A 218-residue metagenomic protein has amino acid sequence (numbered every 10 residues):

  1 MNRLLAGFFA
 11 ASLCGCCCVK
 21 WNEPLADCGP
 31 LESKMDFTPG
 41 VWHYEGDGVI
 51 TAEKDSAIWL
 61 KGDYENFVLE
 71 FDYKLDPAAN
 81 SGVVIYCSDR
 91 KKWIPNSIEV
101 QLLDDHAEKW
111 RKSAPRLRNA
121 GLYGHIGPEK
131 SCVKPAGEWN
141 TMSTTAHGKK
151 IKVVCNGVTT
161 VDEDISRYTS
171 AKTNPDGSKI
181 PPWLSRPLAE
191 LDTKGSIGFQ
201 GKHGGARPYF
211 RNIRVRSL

Functional and structural regions predicted by a protein language model:
L4-L13: Sec-dependent N-terminal signal peptides
C16-L218: Carbohydrate-interacting regions of secretory-pathway proteins
